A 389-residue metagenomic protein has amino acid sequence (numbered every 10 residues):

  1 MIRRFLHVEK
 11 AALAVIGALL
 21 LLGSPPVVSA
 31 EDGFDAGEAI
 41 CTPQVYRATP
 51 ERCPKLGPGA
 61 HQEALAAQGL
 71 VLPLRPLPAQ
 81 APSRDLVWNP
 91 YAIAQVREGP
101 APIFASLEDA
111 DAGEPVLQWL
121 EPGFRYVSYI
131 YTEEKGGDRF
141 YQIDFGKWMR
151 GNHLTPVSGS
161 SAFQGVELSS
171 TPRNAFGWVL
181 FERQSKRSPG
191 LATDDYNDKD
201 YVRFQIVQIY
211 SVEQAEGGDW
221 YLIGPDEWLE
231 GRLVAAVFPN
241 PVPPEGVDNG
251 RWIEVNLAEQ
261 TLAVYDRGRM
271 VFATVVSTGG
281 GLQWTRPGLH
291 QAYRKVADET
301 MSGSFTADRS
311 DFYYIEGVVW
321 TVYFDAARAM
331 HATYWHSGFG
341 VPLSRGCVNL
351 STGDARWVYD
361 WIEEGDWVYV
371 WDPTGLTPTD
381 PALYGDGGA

Functional and structural regions predicted by a protein language model:
I2-L13: Bacterial N-terminal signal peptides that target proteins for export
A12-G23: Bacterial N-terminal signal peptides
P26-S29: Sec/Tat signal peptide C-region and signal peptidase I cleavage site
E31-I93, Q142-W178, L222-W252: Boundary regions of SH3-family modules and the immediately adjacent low-complexity/disordered segments in eukaryotic
G33-F34, V45-P50, Q62, D109-K135 (+1 more regions): Conserved beta-strand/loop element in small beta-rich adapter and peptidoglycan-binding domains
E98, P102-L107, W119, V166-V212: Short, solvent-exposed interaction modules
N197-P287: Cell wall/extracellular polymer interaction/catalysis modules
G246-D248, F272-V275, G280, W284-L289 (+1 more regions): Exported/periplasmic cell-wall-interacting domains
